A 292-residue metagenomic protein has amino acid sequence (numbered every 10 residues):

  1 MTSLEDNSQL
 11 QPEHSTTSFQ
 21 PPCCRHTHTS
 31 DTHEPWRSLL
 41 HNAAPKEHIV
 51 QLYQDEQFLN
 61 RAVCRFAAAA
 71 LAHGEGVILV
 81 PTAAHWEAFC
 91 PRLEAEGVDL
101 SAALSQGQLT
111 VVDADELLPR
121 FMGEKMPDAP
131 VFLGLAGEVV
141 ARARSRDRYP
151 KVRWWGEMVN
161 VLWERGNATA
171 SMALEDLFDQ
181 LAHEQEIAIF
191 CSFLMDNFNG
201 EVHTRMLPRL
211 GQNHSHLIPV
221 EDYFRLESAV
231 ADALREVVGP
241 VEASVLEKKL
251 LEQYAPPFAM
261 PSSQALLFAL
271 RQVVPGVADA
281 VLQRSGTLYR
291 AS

Functional and structural regions predicted by a protein language model:
T2-S292: Non-catalytic regulatory/interaction regions at protein termini and inter-domain linkers
